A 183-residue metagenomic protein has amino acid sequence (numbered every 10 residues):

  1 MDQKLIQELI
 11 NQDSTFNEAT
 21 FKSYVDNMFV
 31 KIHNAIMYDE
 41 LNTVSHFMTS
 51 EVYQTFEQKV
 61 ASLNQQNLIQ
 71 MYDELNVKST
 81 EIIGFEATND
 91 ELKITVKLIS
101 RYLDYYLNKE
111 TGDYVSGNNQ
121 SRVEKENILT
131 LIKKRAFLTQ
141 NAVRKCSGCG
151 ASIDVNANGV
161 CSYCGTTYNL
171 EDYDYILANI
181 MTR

Functional and structural regions predicted by a protein language model:
M1-E74, S162-Y163: Core segments of small alpha/beta cavity-forming domains
I6-Q12, T111-N118, G150: Short hinge/gating elements
N67-T111: Surface-exposed, charged secondary-structure patches
R101-F137, Y173-R183: Intrinsically disordered, low-complexity segments
T139-V143, A157: Short metal-coordination and nucleic-acid-contact micro-motifs, chiefly zinc-binding Cys/His arrays
C146-C149, C161-C164: Short cysteine-rich clusters marking metal-coordination/redox-active sites
G165-D174: Short Cys/His-rich micro-motifs in 6-15 aa windows
